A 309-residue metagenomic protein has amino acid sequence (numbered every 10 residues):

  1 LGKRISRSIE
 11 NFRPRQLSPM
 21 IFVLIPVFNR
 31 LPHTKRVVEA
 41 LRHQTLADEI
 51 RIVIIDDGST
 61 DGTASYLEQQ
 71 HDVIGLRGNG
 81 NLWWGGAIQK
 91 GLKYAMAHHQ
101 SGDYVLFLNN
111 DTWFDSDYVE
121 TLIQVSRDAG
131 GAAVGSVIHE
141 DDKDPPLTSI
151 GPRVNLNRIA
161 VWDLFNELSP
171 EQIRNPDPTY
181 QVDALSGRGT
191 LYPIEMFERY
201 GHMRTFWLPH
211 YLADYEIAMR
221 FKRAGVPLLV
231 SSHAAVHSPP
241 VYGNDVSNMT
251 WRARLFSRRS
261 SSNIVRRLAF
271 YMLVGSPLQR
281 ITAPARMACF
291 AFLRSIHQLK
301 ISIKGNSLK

Functional and structural regions predicted by a protein language model:
E39-E49: Short, acidic, metal-binding catalytic loop of nucleotide-sugar glycosyltransferases
D56-S65, G80: A conserved acidic beta->alpha catalytic loop
G78-A97: Glycine-rich, basic loop-to-helix element that forms the pyrophosphate-binding segment of sugar-nucleotide handling
G102-W113: Short beta-strand-to-loop acidic/aromatic patch adjacent to the donor-nucleotide binding site
W113-N157: Conserved donor NDP-sugar-binding/catalytic core segment of glycosyltransferases
P170-Y192, R254: A recurrent flexible, glycine/aromatic-enriched loop bordering the glycosyltransferase active site that acts as
D183-G201, W207-A234: A short, conserved alpha-helix in the catalytic core of glycosyltransferases
G243-N244, N248-K309: Non-catalytic, C-terminal membrane-associated alpha-helical segments of glycosyltransferases
